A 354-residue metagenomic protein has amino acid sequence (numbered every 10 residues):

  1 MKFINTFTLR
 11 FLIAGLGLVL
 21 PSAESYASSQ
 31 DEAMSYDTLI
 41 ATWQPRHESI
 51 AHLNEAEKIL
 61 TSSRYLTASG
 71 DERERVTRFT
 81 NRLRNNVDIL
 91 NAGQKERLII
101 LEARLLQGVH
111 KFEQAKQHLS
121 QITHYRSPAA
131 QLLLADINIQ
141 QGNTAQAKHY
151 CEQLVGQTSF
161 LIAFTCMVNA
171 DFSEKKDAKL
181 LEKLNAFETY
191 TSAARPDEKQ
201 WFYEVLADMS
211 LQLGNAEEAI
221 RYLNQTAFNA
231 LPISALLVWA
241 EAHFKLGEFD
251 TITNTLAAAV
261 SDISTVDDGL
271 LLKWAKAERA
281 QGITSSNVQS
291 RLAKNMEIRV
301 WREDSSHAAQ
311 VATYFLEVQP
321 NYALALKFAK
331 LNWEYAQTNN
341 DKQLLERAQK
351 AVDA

Functional and structural regions predicted by a protein language model:
K2-L12: Bacterial N-terminal signal peptides that target proteins for export
S25-L98, G108-H110, Q117: N-terminal leader/linker segments that initiate helical-solenoid repeat arrays
L39-Q44, E72-R84, F112-I122, T144-G156 (+5 more regions): Alpha-helical repeat scaffolds
A51-A56, L90-I99, H124-L132, Q157-M167 (+5 more regions): Generic helix N-cap/helix-start motif at coil->alpha-helix transitions
I59, S63-R64, L106, N138 (+6 more regions): Residue at a conserved register position within TPR or TPR-like alpha-solenoid repeats
L66, G70, V109, Q141 (+6 more regions): Structural motif corresponding to the intra-repeat A-B loop/turn of tetratricopeptide repeats
D268-R279, Q289-L344: Alpha-helical protein-protein interaction modules
